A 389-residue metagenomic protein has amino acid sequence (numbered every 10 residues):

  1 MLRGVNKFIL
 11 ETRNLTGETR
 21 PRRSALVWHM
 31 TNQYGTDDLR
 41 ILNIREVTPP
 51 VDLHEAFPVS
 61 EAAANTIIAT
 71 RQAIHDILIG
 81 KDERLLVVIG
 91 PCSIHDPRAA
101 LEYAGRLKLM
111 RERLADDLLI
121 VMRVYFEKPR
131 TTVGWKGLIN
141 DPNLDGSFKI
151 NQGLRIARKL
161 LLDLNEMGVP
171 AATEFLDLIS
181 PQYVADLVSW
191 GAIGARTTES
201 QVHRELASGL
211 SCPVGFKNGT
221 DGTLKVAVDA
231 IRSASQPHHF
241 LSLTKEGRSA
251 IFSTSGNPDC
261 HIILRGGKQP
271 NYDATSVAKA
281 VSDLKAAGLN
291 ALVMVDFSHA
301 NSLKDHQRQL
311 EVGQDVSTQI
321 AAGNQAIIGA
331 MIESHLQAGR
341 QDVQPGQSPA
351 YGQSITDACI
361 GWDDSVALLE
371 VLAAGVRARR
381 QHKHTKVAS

Functional and structural regions predicted by a protein language model:
T31-D38, A104, D117-Y272, S276 (+9 more regions): Active-site-facing alpha/beta catalytic cores
L39-L78: N- or domain-start disorder-to-order transition segments that initiate the globular core
L86-A99, D357: Conserved phosphate/anionic-ligand binding catalytic regions in large, soluble enzymes, centered on
G90, V295, G361: Conserved, mostly hydrophobic/aromatic
K108-L109: N-terminal intrinsically disordered, cationic/polar leader segments that include organellar targeting peptides
H335-R380: Internal helix-turn-beta structural module
